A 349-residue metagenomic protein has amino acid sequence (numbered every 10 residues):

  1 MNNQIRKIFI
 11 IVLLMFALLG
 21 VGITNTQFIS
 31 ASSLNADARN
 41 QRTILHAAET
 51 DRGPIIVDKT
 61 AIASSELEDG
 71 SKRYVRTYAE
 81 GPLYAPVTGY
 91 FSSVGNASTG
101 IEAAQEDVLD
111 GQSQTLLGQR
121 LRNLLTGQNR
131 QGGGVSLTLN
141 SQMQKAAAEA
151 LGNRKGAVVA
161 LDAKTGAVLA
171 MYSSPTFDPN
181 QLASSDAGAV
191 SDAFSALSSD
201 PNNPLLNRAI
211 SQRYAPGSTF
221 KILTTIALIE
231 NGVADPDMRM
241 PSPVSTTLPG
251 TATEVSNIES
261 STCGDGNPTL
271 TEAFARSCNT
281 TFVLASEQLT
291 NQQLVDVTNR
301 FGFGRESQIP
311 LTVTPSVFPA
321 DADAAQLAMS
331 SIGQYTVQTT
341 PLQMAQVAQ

Functional and structural regions predicted by a protein language model:
M1-A157, Y172-R213: Extracytoplasmic/periplasmic proteins that interact with beta-lactams or build/remodel peptidoglycan
L169-S218, L223-Q349: Beta-lactam-recognizing serine transpeptidase/beta-lactamase-like catalytic domain environment
